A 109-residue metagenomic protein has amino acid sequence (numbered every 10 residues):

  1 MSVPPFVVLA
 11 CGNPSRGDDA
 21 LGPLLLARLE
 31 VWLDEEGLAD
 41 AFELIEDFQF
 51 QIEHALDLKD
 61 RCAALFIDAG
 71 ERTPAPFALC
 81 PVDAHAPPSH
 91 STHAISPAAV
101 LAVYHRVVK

Functional and structural regions predicted by a protein language model:
M1-K109: N-terminal catalytic or cofactor-binding beta/alpha core of small enzyme domains
